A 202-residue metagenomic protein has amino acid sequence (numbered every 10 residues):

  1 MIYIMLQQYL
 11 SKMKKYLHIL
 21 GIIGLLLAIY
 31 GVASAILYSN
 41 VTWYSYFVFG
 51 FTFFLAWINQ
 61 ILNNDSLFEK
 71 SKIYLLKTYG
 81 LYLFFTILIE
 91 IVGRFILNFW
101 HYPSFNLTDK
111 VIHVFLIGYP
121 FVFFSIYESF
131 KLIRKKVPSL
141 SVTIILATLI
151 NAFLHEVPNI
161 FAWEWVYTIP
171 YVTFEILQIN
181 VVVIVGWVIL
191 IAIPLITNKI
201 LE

Functional and structural regions predicted by a protein language model:
I2-E202: Aromatic-rich, lipid-facing transmembrane alpha helices and their immediate juxtamembrane interface loops in integral
